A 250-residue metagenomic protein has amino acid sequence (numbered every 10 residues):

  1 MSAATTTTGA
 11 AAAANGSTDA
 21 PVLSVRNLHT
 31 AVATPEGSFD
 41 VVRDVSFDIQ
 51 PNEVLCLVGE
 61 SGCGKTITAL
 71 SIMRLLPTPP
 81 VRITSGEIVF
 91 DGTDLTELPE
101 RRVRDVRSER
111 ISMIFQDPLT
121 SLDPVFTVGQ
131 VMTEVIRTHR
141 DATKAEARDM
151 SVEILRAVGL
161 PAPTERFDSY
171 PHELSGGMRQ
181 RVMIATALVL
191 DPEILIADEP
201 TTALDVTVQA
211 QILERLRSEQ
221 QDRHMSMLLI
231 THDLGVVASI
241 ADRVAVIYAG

Functional and structural regions predicted by a protein language model:
M1-G250: ABC transporter nucleotide-binding domains
